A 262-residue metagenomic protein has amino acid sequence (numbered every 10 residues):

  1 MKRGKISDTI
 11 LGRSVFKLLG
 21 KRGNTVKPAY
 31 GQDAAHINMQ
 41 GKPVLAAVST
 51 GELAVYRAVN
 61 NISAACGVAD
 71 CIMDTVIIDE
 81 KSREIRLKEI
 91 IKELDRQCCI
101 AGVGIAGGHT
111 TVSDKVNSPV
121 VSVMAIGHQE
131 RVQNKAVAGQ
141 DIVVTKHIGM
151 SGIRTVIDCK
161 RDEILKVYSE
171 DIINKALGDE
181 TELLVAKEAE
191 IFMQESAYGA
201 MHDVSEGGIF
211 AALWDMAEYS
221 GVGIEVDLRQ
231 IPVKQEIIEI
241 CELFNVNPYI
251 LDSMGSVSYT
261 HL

Functional and structural regions predicted by a protein language model:
M1-S258, L262: Helix-biased detector of long, well-ordered alpha-helical tracts
